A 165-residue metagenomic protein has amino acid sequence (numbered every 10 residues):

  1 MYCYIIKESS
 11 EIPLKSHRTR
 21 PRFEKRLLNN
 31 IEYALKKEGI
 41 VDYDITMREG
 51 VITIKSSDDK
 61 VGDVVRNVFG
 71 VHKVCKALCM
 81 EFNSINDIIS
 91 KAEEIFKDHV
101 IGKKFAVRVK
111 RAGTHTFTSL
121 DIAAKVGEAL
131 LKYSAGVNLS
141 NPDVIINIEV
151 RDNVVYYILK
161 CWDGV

Functional and structural regions predicted by a protein language model:
M1-V165: RNA-binding accessory domains that recognize and position tRNA/RNA substrates
